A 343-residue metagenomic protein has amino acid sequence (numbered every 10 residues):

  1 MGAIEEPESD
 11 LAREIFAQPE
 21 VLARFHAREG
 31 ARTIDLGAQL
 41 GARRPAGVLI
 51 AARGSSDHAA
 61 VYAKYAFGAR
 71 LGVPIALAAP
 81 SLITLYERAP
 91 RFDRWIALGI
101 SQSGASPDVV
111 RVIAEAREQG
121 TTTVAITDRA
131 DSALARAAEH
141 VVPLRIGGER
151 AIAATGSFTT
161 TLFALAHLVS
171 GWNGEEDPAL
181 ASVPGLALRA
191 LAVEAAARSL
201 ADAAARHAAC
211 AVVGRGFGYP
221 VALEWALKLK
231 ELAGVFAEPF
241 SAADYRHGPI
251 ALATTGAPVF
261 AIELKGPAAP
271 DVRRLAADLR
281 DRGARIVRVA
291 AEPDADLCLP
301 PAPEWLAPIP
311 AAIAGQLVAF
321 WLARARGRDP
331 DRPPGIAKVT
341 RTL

Functional and structural regions predicted by a protein language model:
M1-E5: Short, contiguous pre-domain boundary segments
E6-A46, H140-P258, A268, R326-L343: Active-site phosphate/pyrophosphate-binding segments
G41-R189, R215, I250, T255-G256 (+4 more regions): Glycine-rich phosphate-binding loops that contact phosphosugars or nucleotide phosphates
W225, V272-L275, A311, P334: Composition- and surface-driven signal marking solvent-exposed, interaction-prone regions in large proteins
C298-L343: Peripheral docking tails and interdomain loops at the edges of cofactor- or intermediate-handling domains
